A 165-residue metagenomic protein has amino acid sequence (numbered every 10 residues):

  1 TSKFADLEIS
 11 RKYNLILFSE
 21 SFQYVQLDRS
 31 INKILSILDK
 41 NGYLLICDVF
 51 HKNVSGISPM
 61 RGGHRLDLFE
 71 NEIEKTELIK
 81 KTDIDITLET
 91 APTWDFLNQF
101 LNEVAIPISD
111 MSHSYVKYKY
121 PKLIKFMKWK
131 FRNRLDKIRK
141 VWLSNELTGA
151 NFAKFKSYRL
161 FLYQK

Functional and structural regions predicted by a protein language model:
T1-K3: Conserved acidic residues
A5-I16: A short acidic, Gly/Pro-enriched loop at the edge of an enzyme's catalytic core that lines a small-molecule cofactor
L15, S19-F22, C47: Residues lining the SAM
Y24-V25, N53: Catalytic P-loop NTPase motifs of RecA-like helicase/translocase cores
D28-Y43: A short glycine-rich, Lys/Arg-flanked "PGG" loop and its adjoining helix->strand segment in the class I
N41-V49, N53: Conserved beta-strand signature within the Rossmann-like core of class I S-adenosyl-L-methionine
I57-A153: Substrate-binding/catalytic lobe of Class I Rossmann-like enzymes that use SAM or dcSAM, i.e., the mid-to-C-terminal
K154-L162: Short hydrophobic/aromatic beta-strand or adjacent loop that forms the aromatic wall/cage of a ligand/substrate-binding
